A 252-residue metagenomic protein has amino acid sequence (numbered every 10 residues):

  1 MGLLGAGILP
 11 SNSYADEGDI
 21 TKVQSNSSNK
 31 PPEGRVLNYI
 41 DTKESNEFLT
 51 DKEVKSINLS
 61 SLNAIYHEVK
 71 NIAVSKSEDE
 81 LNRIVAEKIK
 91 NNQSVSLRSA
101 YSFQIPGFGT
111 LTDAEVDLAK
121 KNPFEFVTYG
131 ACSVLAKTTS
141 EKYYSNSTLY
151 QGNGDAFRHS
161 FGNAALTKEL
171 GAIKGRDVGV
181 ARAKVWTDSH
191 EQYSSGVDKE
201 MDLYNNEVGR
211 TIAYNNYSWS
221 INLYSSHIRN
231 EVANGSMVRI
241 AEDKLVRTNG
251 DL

Functional and structural regions predicted by a protein language model:
M1-A15: Sec-dependent N-terminal signal peptides of Gram-positive bacterial secreted proteins and lipoproteins
D16-V185, Q192-L252: Intrinsically disordered, low-complexity, mixed-charge
